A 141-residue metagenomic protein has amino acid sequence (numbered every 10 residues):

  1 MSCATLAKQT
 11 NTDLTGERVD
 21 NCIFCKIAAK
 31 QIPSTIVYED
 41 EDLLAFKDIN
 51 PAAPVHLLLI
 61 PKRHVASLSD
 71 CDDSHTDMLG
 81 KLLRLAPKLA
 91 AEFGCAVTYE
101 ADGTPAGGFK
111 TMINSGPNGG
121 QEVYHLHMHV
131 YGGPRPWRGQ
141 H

Functional and structural regions predicted by a protein language model:
M1-H141: HIT superfamily nucleotide-processing domains
